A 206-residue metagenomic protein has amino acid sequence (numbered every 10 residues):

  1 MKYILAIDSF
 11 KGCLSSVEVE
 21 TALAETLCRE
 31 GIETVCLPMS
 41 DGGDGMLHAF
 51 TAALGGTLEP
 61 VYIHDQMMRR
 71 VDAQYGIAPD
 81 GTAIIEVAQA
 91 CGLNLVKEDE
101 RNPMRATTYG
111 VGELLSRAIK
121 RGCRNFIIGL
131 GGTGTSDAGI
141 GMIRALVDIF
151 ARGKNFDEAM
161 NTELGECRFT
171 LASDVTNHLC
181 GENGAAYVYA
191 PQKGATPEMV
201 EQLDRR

Functional and structural regions predicted by a protein language model:
M1-L130, G134-R206: N-terminal loops that bind phosphate or other acidic moieties and the adjacent beta-alpha structural core
